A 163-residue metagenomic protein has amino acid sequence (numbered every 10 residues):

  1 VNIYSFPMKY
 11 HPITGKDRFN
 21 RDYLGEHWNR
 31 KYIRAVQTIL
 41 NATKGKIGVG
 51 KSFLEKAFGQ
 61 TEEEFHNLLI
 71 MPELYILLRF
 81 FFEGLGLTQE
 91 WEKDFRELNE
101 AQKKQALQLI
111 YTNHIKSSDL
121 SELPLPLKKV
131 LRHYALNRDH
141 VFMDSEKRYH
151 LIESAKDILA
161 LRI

Functional and structural regions predicted by a protein language model:
V1-K16: Conserved C-terminal portion of the radical SAM core fold that forms the substrate/S-adenosylmethionine-binding
D17-N29: Accessory recognition modules or surfaces
W28-I163: Radical SAM enzyme core and accessory elements
